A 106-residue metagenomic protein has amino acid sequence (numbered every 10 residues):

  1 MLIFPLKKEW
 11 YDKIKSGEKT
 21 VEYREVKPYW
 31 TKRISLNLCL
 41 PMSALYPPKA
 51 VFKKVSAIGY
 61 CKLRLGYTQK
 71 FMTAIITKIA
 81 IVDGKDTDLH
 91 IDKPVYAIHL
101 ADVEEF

Functional and structural regions predicted by a protein language model:
M1-L2: Short structural boundary motif marking the start of a folded domain
P5-F106: Structured alpha/beta reader/binder surfaces that contact nucleic acids or chromatin modification marks
